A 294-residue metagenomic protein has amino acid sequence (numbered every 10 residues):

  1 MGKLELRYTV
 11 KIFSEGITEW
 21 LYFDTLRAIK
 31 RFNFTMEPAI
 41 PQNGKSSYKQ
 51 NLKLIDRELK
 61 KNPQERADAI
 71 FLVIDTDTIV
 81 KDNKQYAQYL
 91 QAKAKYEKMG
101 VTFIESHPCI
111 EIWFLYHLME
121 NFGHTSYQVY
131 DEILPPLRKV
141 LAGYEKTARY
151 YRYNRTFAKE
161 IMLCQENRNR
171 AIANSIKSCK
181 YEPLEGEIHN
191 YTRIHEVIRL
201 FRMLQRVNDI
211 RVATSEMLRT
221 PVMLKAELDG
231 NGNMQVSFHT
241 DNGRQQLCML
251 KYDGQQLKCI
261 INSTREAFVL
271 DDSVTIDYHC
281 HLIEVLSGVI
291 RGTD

Functional and structural regions predicted by a protein language model:
M1-R7, W20-P41, R57-F71, T76-D241 (+3 more regions): C-terminal accessory helical subdomains adjacent to catalytic cores in phosphodiester- and nucleotide-handling enzymes
T9-F13: Conserved beta-strand elements of the Class I
S14-E15, S106: Small/polar loops that bind or transfer phosphate-bearing groups
F34, N43-N51: A positional/architectural concept
C248-L257: A short, surface-exposed beta-strand/turn
